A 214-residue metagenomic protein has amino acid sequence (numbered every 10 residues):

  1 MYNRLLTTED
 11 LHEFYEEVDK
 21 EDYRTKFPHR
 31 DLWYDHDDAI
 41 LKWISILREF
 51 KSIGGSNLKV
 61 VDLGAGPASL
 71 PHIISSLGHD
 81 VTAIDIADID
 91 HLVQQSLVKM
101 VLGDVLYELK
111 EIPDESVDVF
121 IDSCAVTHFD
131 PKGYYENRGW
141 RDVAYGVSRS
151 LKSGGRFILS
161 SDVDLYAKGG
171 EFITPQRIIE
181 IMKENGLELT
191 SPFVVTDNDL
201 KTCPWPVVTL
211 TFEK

Functional and structural regions predicted by a protein language model:
E21-E49: Class I SAM-dependent methyltransferase Rossmann-like catalytic core, especially the SAM/SAH-binding loop
N57-G66: Conserved class I S-adenosyl-L-methionine
P67-E108: Class I SAM-dependent methyltransferase SAM/SAH-binding core
K110-F120: A short acidic, Gly/Pro-enriched loop at the edge of an enzyme's catalytic core that lines a small-molecule cofactor
D118-N137: A short SAM/SAH-binding and catalytic strip from SAM-dependent methyltransferases
R138-S153: A short glycine-rich, Lys/Arg-flanked "PGG" loop and its adjoining helix->strand segment in the class I
G154-D162: Conserved beta-strand signature within the Rossmann-like core of class I S-adenosyl-L-methionine
K168-F193: Conserved Class I S-adenosyl-L-methionine
